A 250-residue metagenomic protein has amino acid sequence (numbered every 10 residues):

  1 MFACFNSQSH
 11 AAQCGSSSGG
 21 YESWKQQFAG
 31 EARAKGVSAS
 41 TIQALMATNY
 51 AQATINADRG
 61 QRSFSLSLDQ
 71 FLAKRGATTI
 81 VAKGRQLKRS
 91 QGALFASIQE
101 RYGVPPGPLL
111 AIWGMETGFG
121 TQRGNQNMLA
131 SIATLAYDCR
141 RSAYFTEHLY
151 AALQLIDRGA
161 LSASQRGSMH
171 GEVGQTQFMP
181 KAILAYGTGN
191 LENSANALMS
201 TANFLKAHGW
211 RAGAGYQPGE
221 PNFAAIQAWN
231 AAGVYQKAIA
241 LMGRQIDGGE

Functional and structural regions predicted by a protein language model:
M1-F2: Sec-dependent N-terminal signal peptides
F5-A11: Sec/Tat signal peptide C-region and signal peptidase I cleavage site
A11-E31: Short N-terminal segments immediately surrounding and downstream of signal-peptide cleavage
V37-E250: Catalytic glycan-binding domains that act on GlcNAc-containing polysaccharides
